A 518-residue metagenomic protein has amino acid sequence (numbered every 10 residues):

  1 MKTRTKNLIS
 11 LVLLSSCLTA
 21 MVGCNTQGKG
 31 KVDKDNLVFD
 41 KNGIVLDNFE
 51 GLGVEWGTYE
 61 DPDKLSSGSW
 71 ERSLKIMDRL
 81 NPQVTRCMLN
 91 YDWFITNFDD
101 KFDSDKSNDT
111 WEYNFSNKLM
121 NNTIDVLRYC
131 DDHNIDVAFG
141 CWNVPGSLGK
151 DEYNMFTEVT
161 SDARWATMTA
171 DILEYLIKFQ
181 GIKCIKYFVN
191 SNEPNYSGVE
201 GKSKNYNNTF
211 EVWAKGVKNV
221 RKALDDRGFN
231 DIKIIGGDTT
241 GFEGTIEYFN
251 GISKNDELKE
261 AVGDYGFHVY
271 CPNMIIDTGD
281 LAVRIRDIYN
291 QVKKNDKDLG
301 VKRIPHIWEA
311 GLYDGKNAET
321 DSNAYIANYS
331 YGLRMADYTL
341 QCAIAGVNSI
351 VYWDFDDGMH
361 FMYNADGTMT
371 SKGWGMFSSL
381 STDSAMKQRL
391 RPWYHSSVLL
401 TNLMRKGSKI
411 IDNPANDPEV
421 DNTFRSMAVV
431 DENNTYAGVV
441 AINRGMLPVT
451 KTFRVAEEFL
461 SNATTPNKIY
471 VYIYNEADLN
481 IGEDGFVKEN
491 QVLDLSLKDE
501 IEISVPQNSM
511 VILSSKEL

Functional and structural regions predicted by a protein language model:
K2-V12: Bacterial N-terminal signal peptides that target proteins for export
A20-G23: C-terminal motif of bacterial Sec signal peptides marking the signal peptidase cleavage site
G28-D78: N-terminal carbohydrate-binding accessory modules
L80-I275: Substrate-binding cleft and catalytic face of glycoside hydrolase catalytic domains, especially the flexible beta-alpha
Y270-A318: Glycoside hydrolase catalytic-domain groove-lining segments
I307, G311-S426: Aromatic/acidic polysaccharide-binding cleft in carbohydrate-active enzymes
E419-A463, N508-S514: Carbohydrate-binding surface patches
V487-L518: C-terminal beta-strand-rich structural cap/linker in extracellular carbohydrate-active enzymes
